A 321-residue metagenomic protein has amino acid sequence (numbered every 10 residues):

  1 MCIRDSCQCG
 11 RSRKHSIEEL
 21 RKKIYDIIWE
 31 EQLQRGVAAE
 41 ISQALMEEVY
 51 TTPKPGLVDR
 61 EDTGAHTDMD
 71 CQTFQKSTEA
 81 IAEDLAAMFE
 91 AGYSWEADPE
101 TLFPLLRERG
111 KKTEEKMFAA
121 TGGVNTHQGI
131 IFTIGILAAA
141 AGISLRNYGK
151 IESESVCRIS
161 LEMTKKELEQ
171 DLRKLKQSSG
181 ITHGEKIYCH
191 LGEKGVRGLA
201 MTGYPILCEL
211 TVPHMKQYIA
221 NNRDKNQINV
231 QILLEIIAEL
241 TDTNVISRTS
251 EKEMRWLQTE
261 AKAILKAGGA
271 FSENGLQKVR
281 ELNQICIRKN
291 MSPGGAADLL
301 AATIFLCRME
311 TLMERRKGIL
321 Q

Functional and structural regions predicted by a protein language model:
M1-S6: Conserved small/polar residues in nucleotide/adenosyl-binding loops
C7, I17-R107, A141-Q284, R288 (+2 more regions): Phosphate-rich cofactor/ligand-interacting catalytic cores and adjacent structured alpha/beta frameworks
T101-L102, L106-T121, N125: Active-site cofactor/substrate anionic-group-binding motifs, chiefly glycine- and Lys/Arg-rich phosphate-binding loops
T121-A138, N290-F305: Conserved phosphate/anionic-ligand binding catalytic regions in large, soluble enzymes, centered on
